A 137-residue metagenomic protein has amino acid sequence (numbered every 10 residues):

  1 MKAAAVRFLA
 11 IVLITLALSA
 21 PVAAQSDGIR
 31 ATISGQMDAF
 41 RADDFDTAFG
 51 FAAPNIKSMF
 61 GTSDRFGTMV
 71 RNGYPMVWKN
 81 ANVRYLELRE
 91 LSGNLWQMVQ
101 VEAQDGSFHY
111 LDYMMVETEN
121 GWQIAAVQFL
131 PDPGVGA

Functional and structural regions predicted by a protein language model:
M1-A4: N-terminal secretory signal peptides that target proteins for export/translocation
R7-S19: Bacterial N-terminal signal peptides
T15, N55, P131: Residue-level detector of flexible, active-site-proximal loop/helix-junction positions within diverse enzyme catalytic
A20-A24: Sec/Tat signal peptide C-region and signal peptidase I cleavage site
D27-G35, F45-S92: Short solvent-exposed beta->alpha transition segments
E87-A137: Exposed beta-sheet edge and beta->alpha loop/turn motif
